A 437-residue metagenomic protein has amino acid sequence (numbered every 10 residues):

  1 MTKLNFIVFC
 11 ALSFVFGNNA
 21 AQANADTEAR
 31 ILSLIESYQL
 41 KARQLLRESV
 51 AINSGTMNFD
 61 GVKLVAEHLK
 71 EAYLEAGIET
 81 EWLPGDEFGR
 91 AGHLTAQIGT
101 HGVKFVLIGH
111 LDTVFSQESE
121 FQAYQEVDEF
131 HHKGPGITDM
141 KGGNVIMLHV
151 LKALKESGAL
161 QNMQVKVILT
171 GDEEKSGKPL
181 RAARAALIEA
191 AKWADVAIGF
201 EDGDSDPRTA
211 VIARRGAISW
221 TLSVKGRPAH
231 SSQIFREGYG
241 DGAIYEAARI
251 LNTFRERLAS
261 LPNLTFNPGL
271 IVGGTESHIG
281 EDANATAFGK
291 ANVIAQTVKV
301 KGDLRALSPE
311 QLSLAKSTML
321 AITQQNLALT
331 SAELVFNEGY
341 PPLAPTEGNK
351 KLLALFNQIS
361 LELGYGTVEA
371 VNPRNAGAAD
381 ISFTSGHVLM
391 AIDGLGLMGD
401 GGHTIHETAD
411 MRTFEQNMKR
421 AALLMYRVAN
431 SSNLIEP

Functional and structural regions predicted by a protein language model:
M1-F6, N162-M163: Positively charged n-region of N-terminal signal peptides that target proteins for export
N5-G17: Bacterial N-terminal signal peptides
N18-A23: Sec/Tat signal peptide C-region and signal peptidase I cleavage site
N24-E28, A72, D202-G203, R227-P437: Metal-dependent amide/peptide-bond hydrolase catalytic core, centered on the "pita-bread" metallohydrolase fold
N24-P135, K155-Q161: Acidic/His- and Gly-rich active-site-bordering loop/insert found across diverse amide/peptide-bond hydrolases
L107, D128-K178, I218-V224, Q233-L258 (+2 more regions): Alpha-helical metal-binding/catalytic segments enriched in His/Glu/Asp
S116-V127, A213-G216, E281-A285: Short, flexible, mixed-charge acidic loops at enzyme active sites
M140-R215, G273-A283, N433-E436: Acidic/histidine-rich catalytic neighborhood of metal-dependent amide-processing enzymes
